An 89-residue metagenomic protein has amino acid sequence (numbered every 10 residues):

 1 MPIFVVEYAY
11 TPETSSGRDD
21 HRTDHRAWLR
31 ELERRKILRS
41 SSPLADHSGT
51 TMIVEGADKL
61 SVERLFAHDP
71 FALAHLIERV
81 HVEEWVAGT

Functional and structural regions predicted by a protein language model:
M1-T89: Conserved, structured core segments of small domains
